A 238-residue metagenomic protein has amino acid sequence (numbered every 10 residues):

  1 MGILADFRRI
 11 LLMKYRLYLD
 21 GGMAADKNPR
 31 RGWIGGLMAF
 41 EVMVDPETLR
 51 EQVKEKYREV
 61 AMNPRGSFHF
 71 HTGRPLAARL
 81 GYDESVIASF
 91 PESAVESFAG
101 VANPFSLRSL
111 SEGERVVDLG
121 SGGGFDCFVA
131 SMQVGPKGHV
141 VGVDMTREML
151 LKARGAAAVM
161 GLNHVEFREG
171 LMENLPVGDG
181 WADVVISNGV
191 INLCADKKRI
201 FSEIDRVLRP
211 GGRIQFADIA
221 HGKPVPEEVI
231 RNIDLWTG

Functional and structural regions predicted by a protein language model:
L37-L80: N-terminal auxiliary segments of SAM/dcSAM-dependent transferases
F70-R115, F125-Q133, K152: Conserved alpha-helix/loop element of class I SAM-dependent methyltransferases that forms part of the SAM/SAH-binding
E112, E173-V184: A short acidic, Gly/Pro-enriched loop at the edge of an enzyme's catalytic core that lines a small-molecule cofactor
M132-G135, K198-R213: A short glycine-rich, Lys/Arg-flanked "PGG" loop and its adjoining helix->strand segment in the class I
T146-E148: Conserved SAM/SAH-binding beta-strand->alpha-helix loop
M160-N174: Conserved SAM-binding strand-loop segment of SAM-dependent methyltransferases
D183-D196: A short SAM/SAH-binding and catalytic strip from SAM-dependent methyltransferases
I219-G238: Short, glycine-/aromatic-enriched active-site segment of Class I SAM-dependent methyltransferases
